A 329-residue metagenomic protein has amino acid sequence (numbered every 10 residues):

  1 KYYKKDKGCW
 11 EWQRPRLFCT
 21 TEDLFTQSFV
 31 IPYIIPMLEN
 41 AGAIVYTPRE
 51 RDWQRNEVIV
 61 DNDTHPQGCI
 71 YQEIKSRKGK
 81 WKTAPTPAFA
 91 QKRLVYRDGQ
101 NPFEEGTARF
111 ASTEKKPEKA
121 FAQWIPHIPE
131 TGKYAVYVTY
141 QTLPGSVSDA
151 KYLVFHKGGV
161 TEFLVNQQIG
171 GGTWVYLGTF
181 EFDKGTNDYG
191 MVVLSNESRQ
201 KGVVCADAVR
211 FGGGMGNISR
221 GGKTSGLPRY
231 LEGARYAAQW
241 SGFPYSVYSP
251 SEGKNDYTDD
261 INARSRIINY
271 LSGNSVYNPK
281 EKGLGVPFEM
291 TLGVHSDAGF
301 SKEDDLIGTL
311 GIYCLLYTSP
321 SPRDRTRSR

Functional and structural regions predicted by a protein language model:
K1-Y2, R210-R220: Non-catalytic propeptide/linker segments at domain boundaries
K4-K80, I218-I307: Catalytic-core regions of hydrolytic enzymes
N101-A120: Extracellular beta-rich ligand/substrate-recognition surface
A120-P144: A short beta-strand element within beta-rich, extracytoplasmic domains of secreted/secretory-pathway proteins
P144-G159: Short, surface-exposed beta-strand/strand-loop-strand elements in extracellular ectodomains
K157-T186: Extracellular carbohydrate recognition and processing domains and analogous Trp-centered ligand-binding platforms
V193-G202: Short beta-strand-plus-loop segments that form exposed binding edges in beta-rich domains
Y317-T326: Conserved small/polar residues in nucleotide/adenosyl-binding loops
